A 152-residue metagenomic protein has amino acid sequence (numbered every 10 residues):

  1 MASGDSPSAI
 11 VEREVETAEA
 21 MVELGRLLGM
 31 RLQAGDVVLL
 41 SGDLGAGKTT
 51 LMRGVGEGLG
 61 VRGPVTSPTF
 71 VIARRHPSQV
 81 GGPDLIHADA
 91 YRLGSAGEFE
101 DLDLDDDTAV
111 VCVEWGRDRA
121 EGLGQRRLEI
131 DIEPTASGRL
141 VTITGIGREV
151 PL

Functional and structural regions predicted by a protein language model:
A2-G4, V11, S95-F99, L104-L152: Short phosphate-coordinating micro-motif centered on Lys-Gly-acidic
A2-L27: N-terminal pre-Walker A segment at the start of P-loop NTPase domains
M30-A34: Phosphate-binding P-loop
V38-L40: Hydrophobic anchor at the beta1->P-loop junction of P-loop NTPases
D43: P-loop (Walker A) phosphate-binding loop of NTP-binding proteins
K48: Conserved lysine of the Walker
V61-H76: Short beta-strand-centered segment that lines the nucleotide-binding/catalytic pocket of NTP-utilizing
